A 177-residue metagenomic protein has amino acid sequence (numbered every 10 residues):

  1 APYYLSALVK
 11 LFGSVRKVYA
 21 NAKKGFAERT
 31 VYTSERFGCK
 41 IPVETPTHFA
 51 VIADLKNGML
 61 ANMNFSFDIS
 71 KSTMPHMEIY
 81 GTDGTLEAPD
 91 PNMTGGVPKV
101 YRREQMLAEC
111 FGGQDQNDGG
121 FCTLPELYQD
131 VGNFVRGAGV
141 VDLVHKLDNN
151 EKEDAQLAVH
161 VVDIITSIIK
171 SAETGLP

Functional and structural regions predicted by a protein language model:
A1, E126-F134: A short glycine-threonine-serine/GTX helix/turn-capping micro-motif
A1-L60, S66-S72, Q156: Rossmann-like dinucleotide-binding domain that binds NAD(P)(H)
D54-K56, Y80, Y101-R103: A generic structural motif
N57-M59, T82-T85: Short acidic/polar mixed-charge low-complexity motifs
S66, P89-N92: Surface loops and adjacent helix of pleckstrin homology
M77, M93-D115, G119-G120: Short polybasic amphipathic segments
M106, C110, A138-P177: C-terminal helix-rich "cap/oligomerization" subdomain common to oxidoreductases
N117, N133-G137: Generic alpha-helical segment signature
